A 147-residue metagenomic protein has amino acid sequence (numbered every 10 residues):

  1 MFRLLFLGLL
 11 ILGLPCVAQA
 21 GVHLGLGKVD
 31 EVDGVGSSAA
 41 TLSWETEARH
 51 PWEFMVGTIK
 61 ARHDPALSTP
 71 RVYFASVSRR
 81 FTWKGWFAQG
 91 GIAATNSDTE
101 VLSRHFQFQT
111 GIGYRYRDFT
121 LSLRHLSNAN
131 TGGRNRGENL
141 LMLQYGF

Functional and structural regions predicted by a protein language model:
M1-G21: Cleavable N-terminal export/targeting peptides
C16-D64, M142-G146: Short glycine/proline- and aromatic-enriched beta-strand/turn motifs that initiate or cap beta-hairpins
G21-H23, R49-F54, W83-A88, Y116-L123: Repeated loop/turn-to-beta-strand initiation elements of outer-membrane beta-barrel proteins
G27-S38, A61-R71, N96-F106, N128-E138: Solvent-exposed loop/turn segments connecting transmembrane beta-strands in outer-membrane beta-barrel proteins
A40-T46, A75-F81, I92, T110-Y114 (+1 more regions): Residues on the lipid-exposed face of transmembrane beta-strands in outer-membrane beta-barrel proteins
D64-G85: Helix-adjacent hinge/juxtasegments
A88-Y114: Short, positively charged, low-complexity/disordered linker segments
Y116, T120, N135-F147: Outer-membrane beta-barrel "beta-signal"
